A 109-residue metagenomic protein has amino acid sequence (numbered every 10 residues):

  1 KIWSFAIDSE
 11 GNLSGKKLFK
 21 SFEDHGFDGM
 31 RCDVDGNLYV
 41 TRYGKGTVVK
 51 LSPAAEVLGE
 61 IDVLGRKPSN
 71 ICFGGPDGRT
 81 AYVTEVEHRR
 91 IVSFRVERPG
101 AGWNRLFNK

Functional and structural regions predicted by a protein language model:
K1, S21-L38, G65-A81, H88: Beta-rich, blade/repeat-based domains predominating in secreted/periplasmic proteins but also intracellular
K1-H25: Histidine/lysine/aspartate-rich catalytic loop segments that bind and position anionic ligands
K1-I2, G46-V48, R89-I91: Structural signal for beta-propeller blades
F5-I7, K50-L51, F94-V96: Hydrophobic/aromatic beta-strand positions that recur at structurally equivalent sites within the blades
S9-K17, E56-G59, P99-R105: Beta-strand initiation motifs
L18-D24, E60-G65, N108-K109: Surface loop/turn motifs at the tips and blade-to-blade linkers of beta-strand repeat domains
K45-I71: A conserved acidic, glycine/proline-rich C-terminal tail/linker
S69-K109: Blade-level signature of beta-propeller repeat domains, shared across WD40, Kelch, NHL, RCC1 and BNR/Asp-box propellers
